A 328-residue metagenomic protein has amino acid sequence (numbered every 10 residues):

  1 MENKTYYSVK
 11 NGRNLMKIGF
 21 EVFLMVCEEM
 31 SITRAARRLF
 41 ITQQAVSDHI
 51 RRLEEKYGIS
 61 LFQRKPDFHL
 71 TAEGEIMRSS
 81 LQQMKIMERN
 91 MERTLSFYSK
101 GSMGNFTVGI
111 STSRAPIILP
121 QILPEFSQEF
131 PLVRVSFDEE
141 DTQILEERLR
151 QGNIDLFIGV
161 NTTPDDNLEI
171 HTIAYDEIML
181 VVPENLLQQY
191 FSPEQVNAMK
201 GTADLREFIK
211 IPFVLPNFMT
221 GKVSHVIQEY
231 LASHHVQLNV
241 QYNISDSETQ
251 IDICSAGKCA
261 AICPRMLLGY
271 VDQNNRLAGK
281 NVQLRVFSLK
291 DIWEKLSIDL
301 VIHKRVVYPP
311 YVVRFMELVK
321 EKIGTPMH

Functional and structural regions predicted by a protein language model:
L24-I41: Short helix-boundary/capping micro-motifs
E54-E73: A short LG(V/I)-centered, amphipathic sequence patch enriched for acidic residue(s) preceding the LG motif
K56-Y57, M77-S99, P326: Alpha-helical linker/hinge and terminal dimerization helices associated with HTH transcriptional regulators
M103-D166, I244: Central regulatory/effector-binding core of bacterial HTH transcription factors
E129, D141-I211: Acidic, Gly/Pro-rich loop/turn segments at junctions of secondary structure
N167-T172, D176, E248-R305: Beta-alpha-beta core module
Y190, N197-H234, R265, Y308-E317 (+1 more regions): Secondary-structure junction motif
